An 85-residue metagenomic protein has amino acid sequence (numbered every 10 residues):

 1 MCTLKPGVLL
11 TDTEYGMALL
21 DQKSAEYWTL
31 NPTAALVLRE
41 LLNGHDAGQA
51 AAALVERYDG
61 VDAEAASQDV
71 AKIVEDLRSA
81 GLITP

Functional and structural regions predicted by a protein language model:
M1-K23: Long, low-complexity, charged/polar intrinsically disordered regions in eukaryotic proteins
E26, L30-P85: Long, charge-rich, low-complexity alpha-helical segments
